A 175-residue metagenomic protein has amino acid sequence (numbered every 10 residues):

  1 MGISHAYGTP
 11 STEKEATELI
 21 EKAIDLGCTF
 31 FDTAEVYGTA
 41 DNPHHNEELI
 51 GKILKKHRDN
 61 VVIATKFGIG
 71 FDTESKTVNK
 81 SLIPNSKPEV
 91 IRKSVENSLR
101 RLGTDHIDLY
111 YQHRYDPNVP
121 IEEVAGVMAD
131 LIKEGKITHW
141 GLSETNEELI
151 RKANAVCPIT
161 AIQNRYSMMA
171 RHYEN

Functional and structural regions predicted by a protein language model:
M1-K14, T77-R92, H113-N118: Active-site mouth loops of central-metabolism enzymes
M1-V62: N-terminal binding-site loop/beta-alpha segment at the start of enzyme catalytic domains that lines or forms
G2, E35-Y37, F67-F71, H113-D116 (+2 more regions): Active-site-proximal loop/turn and secondary-structure-junction residues that shape catalytic pockets, frequently
P10-A23, P84-L102, E123, N146-K152 (+1 more regions): Short, acidic/polar
A16, A23, F31, I50 (+6 more regions): Conserved, mostly hydrophobic/aromatic
L26-T29, H57-V61, G103-D108, E134-H139 (+1 more regions): Short, well-ordered coil/turn segments that N-cap beta-strands
K56-N85: Structural motif corresponding to the early beta-alpha repeats
Y115-N175: Beta/alpha (TIM)-barrel catalytic core signal, keyed to glycine-rich beta->alpha loops juxtaposed to Asp/Glu that bind
